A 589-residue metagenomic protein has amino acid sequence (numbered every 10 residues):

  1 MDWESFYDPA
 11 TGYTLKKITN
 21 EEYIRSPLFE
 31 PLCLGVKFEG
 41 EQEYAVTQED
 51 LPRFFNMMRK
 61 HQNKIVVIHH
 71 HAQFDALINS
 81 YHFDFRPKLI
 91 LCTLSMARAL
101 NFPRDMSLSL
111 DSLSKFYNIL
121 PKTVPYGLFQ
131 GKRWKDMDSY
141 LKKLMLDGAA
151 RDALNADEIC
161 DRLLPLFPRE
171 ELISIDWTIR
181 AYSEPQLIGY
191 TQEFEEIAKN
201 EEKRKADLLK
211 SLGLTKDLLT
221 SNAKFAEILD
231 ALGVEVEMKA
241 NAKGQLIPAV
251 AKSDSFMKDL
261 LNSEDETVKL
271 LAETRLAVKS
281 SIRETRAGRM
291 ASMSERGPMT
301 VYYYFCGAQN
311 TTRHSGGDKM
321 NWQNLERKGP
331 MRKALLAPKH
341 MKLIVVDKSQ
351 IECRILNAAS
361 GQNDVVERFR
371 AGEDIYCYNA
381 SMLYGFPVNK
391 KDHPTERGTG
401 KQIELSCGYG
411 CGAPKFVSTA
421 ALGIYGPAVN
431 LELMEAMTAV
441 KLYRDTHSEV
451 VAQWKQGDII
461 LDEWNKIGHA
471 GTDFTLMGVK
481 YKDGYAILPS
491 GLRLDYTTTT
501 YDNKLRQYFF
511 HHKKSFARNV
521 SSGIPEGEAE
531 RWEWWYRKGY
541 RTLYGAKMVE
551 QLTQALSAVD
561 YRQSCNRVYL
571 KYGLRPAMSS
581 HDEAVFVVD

Functional and structural regions predicted by a protein language model:
M1-E4, D8-Y13, I18, S26-C33 (+8 more regions): Conserved "right-hand" nucleotidyltransferase catalytic core of DNA-directed polymerases
T19, L28-E30, V345, E352-F386 (+1 more regions): Metal-dependent catalytic core segments for phosphate chemistry
F29-F55, R59-L164, I175, C377-G385 (+2 more regions): Active-site-proximal helix-loop-helix substrate-binding element of RNase H-like nuclease domains
Q73-D84, A97-N101, F225-G233, S349-N363 (+1 more regions): Short active-site loop/helix that positions an aromatic residue
R151-D157, S349, G545-N566: Conserved pre-motif C helix in the palm subdomain of viral-like polymerases
L163-I175, D560-A584: Active-site palm subdomain of RNA-directed nucleic acid polymerases
F305-N389: Function-dense linear segments that define catalytic or interfacial modules in macromolecule-processing proteins
F586-D589: Short beta-strand-to-loop capping motifs
